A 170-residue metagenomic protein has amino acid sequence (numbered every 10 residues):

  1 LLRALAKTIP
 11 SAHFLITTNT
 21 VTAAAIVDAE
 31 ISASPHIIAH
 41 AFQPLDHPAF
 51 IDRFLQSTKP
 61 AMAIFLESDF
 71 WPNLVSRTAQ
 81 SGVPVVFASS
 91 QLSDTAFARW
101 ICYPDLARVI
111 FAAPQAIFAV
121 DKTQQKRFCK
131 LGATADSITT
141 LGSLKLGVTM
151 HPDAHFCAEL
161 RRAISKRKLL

Functional and structural regions predicted by a protein language model:
L1-D153: Active-site and donor-binding regions of nucleotide-sugar-utilizing enzymes
H13, S165-L170: Charged active-site motifs of nucleotide-sugar-dependent glycosyltransferases
H151-S165: A short helix/loop element that forms part of the nucleotide-sugar donor recognition site in Leloir-type
